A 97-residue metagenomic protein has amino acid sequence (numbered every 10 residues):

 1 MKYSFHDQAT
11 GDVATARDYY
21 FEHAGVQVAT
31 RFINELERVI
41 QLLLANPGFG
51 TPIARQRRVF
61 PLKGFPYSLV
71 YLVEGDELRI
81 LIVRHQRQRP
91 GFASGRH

Functional and structural regions predicted by a protein language model:
K2-R57, E77, H97: Basic, Lys/Arg-enriched alpha-helical interface segments
K63-F65: A short, glycine/Asx- and small/polar-enriched loop/turn that sits immediately N-terminal to a beta-strand
S68, L72-H97: Enriched for short, Lys/Arg-rich terminal
